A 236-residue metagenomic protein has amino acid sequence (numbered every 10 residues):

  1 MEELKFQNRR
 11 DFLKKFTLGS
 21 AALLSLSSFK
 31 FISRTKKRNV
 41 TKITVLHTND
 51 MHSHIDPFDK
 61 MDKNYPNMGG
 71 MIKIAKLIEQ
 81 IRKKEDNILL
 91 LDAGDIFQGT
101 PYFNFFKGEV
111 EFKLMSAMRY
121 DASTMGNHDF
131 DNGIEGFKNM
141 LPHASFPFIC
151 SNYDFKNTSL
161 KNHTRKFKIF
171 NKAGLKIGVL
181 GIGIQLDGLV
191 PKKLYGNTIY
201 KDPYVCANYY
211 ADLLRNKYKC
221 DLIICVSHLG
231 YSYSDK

Functional and structural regions predicted by a protein language model:
E2-K236: Acidic, metal/ion-coordinating pockets
